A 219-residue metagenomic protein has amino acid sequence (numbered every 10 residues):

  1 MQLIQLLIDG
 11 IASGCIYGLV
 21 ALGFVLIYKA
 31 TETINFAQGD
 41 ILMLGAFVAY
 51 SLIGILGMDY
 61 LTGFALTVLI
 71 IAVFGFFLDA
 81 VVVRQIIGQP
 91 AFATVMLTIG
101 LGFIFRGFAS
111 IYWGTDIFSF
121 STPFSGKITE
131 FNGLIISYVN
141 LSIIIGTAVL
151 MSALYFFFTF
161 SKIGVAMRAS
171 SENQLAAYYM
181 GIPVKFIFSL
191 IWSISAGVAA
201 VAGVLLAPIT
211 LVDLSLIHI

Functional and structural regions predicted by a protein language model:
L3-G54, V81-Q89, A93, F186: Single transmembrane alpha-helix segments in multi-pass membrane proteins
L6-I8, L56-T62, I87-G88, E130-S142 (+1 more regions): Interfacial loop-to-helix junctions that mark the boundaries of transmembrane helices in multi-pass membrane
Y17-A21, I41, G45-A49, G63 (+6 more regions): Alpha-helical transmembrane segments in multi-pass membrane proteins
A21-A30, A49, F74-G75, D79-A80 (+7 more regions): Alpha-helical transmembrane segments of polytopic integral membrane proteins, especially the permease/helical cores
G57-L101, F108: Alpha-helical transmembrane segments within multi-pass membrane transporters and channels
I99, F103-N132: Extracellular/periplasmic helix-loop junction at the C-terminal end of a transmembrane helix in multi-pass membrane
I135-D213: Helix-loop-helix "hairpin" substructures at the membrane interface of multi-pass membrane proteins
I217-I219: Conserved small/polar residues in nucleotide/adenosyl-binding loops
